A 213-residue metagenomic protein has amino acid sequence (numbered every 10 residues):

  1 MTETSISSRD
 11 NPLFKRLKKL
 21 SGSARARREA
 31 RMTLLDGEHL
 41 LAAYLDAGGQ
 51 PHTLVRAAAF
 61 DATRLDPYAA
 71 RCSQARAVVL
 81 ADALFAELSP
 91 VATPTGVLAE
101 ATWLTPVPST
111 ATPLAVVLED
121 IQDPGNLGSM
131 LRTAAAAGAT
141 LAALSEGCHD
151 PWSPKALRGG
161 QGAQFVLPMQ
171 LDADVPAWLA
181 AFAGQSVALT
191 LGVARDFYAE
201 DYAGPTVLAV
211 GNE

Functional and structural regions predicted by a protein language model:
M1-R64, C148-D150: Boundary-proximal intrinsically disordered activation/regulatory segments immediately upstream of a helical core
T4-S8, A77-A81, L167-A177: Short acidic-hydrophobic, aromatic-tinged amphipathic segments that line or gate anion-handling sites
E29-M32, Q50-T53, Q74-R76, T140-A142 (+2 more regions): Short active-site oxyanion
D46, E100-A194: RNA substrate-binding interface of SAM-dependent RNA methyltransferases
A69-E100: Glycine/small-residue-rich loop that forms an oxyanion/phosphate-binding "nest" at active or ligand-binding sites
R71-C72, V97, R158-A163, G204-T206: Short, hinge-like loop/turn segments at secondary-structure boundaries
V97, L114-V116, P205-G211: Generic beta-sheet signal
V187-E213: Active-site/ligand-binding-proximal alpha/beta "capping" segment
